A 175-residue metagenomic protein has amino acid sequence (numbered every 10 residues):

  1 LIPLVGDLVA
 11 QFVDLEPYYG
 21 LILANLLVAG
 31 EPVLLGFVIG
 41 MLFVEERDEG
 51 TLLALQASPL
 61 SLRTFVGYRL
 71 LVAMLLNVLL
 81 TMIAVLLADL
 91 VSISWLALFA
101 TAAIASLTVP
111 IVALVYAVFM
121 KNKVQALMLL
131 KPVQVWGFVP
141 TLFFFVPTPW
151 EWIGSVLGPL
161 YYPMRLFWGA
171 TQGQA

Functional and structural regions predicted by a protein language model:
L1, R165-A175: Alpha-helical transmembrane segments of multi-pass membrane transporters/translocases
L1-L21, M41: Hydrophobic alpha-helical transmembrane segments
Y19-L42: Long, hydrophobic alpha-helical segments
G36-S58: Transmembrane helix boundary and interhelical loop/hinge segments in multi-pass membrane proteins
L53-A57, K121, R165-G169: Short amphipathic alpha-helical coupling elements at transmembrane boundaries
L62-R63, V72-V124: Alpha-helical transmembrane segments and their short interhelical loops
R69-L70, A102, L130-K131: Residue-level recognition of transmembrane alpha-helices in multi-pass small-molecule transporters/permeases
M120-Y161: Transmembrane helix segments
